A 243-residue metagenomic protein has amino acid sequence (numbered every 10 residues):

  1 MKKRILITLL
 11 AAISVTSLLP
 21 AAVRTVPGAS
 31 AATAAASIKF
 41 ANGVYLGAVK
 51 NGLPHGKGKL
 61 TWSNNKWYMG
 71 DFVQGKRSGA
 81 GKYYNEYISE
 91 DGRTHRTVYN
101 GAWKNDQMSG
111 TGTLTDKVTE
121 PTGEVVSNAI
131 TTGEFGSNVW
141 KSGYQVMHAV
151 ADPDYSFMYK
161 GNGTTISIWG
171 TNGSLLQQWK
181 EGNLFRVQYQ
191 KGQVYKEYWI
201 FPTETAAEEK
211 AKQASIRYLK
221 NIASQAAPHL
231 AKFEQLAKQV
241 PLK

Functional and structural regions predicted by a protein language model:
R4-P20: Sec-dependent N-terminal signal peptides of Gram-positive bacterial secreted proteins and lipoproteins
A21-K243: Glycine/tyrosine- and acidic-biased, solvent-exposed loop/turn segments at the edges of beta-strands
